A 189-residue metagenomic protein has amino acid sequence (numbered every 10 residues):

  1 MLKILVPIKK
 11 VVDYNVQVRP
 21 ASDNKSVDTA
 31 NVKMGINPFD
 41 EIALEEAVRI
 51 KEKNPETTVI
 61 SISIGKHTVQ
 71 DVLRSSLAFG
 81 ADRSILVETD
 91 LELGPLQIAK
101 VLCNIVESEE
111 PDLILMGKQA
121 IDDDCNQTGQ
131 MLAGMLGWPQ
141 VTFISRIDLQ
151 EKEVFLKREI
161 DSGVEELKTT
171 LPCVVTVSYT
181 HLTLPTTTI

Functional and structural regions predicted by a protein language model:
L2-S61: N-terminal beta-strand-loop-alpha-helix module at the start of alpha/beta ligand-binding or catalytic domains
V72-Q97: A glycine-rich helix N-cap at a beta->alpha junction
V106-P111: Glycine-rich phosphate-binding loop signature in dinucleotide/nucleotide-binding domains
D123-L136: Short Gly/Thr/Asp-enriched flexible loops that form oxyanion-binding sites at enzyme active sites
G134-E153: Short, acidic/small-residue loops that bind anionic groups at enzyme active sites
I147, E153-L171: Anionic-ligand binding region
T180-T186: Conserved small/polar residues in nucleotide/adenosyl-binding loops
